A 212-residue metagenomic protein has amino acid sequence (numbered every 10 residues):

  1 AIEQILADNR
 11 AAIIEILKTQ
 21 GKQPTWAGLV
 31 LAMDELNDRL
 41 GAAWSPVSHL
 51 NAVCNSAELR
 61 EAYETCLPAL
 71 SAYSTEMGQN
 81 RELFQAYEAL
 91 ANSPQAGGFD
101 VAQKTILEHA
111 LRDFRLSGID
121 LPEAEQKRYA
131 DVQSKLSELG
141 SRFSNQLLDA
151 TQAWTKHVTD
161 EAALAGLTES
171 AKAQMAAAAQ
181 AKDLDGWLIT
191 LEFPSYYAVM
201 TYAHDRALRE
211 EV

Functional and structural regions predicted by a protein language model:
A1-V212: Zn2+-dependent metallopeptidase catalytic domains
